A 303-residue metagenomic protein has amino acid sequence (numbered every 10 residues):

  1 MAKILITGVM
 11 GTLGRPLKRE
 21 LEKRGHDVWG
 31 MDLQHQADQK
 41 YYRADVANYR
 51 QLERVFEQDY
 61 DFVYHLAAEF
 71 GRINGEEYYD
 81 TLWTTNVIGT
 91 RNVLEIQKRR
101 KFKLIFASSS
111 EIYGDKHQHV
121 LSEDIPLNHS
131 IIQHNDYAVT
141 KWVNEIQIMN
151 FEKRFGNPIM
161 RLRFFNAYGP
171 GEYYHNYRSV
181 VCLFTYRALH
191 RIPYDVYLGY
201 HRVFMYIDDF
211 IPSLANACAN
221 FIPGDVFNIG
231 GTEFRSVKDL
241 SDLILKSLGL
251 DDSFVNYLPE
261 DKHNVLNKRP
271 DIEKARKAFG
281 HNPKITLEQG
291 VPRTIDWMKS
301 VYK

Functional and structural regions predicted by a protein language model:
I4-R24: N-terminal Rossmann NAD(P)H-binding glycine-rich loop of SDR-like oxidoreductase domains
M10, Q118-H119, I146-V203, I207-C218 (+2 more regions): NAD(P)-dependent short-chain dehydrogenase/reductase
K18, H190-K303: C-terminal substrate-binding subdomain of Rossmann-fold SDR/epimerase-dehydratase oxidoreductases
H35-N48: Rossmann-fold cofactor-recognition segment
V46, R50-T85: NAD(P)H-binding glycine-rich loop region in Rossmannoid oxidoreductase-like domains and their noncatalytic homologs
Q58, E77-L104: NAD(P)-cofactor binding segment of oxidoreductase domains
R91-I132: Conserved Rossmann-fold NAD(P)-dependent oxidoreductase catalytic core, especially the SDR/UDP-sugar
D136, T140-V143: Active-site helix of classical SDR
